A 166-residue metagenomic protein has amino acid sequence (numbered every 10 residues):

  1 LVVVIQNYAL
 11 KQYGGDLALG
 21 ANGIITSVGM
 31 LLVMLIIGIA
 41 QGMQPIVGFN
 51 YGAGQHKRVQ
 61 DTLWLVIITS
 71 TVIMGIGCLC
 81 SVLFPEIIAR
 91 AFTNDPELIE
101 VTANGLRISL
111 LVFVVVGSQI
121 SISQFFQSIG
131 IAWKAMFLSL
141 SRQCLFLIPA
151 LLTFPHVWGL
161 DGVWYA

Functional and structural regions predicted by a protein language model:
L1, I5, T71-L83, V114 (+3 more regions): Generic alpha-helical transmembrane segments of integral inner-membrane proteins, especially permease/transport modules
L1-S27, L31, F49, I87-P96: Helix-terminus/linker motif at the lipid-water interface of multi-pass membrane proteins
V4, Y8, P45, E86-I87 (+2 more regions): Transmembrane alpha-helix boundary and packing residues in multipass membrane permease domains and related
Q12-D16, N50-A53, S128-G130, V157-L160: Helix-loop interface residues and adjacent transmembrane-helix termini in multi-pass membrane transporters, primarily
L17-G20, K57, W64, E97 (+3 more regions): Residues that define the loop-to-transmembrane-helix transition and helix capping in multi-pass membrane transporters
N22-L79, L83-P85, V116-G130, K134-A135: Small-residue-rich hydrophobic transmembrane alpha-helices
I76-A103: Short membrane-interface helical motifs at transmembrane helix boundaries in multi-pass membrane transporters
P85, A91, E100, Q143-A166: Membrane-interface helix-loop junctions in multi-pass transport and translocation proteins
